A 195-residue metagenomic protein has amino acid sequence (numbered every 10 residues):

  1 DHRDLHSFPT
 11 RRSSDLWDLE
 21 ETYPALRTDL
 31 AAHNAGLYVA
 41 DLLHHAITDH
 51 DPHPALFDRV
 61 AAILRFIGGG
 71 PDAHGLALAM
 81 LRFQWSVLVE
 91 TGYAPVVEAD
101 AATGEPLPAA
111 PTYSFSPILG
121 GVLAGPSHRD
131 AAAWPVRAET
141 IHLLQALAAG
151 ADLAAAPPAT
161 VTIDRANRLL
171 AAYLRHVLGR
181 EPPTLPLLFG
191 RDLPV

Functional and structural regions predicted by a protein language model:
R3, S7, R11-V195: Non-catalytic alpha-helical scaffolds and adjoining flexible linkers that form interface surfaces for assembly
